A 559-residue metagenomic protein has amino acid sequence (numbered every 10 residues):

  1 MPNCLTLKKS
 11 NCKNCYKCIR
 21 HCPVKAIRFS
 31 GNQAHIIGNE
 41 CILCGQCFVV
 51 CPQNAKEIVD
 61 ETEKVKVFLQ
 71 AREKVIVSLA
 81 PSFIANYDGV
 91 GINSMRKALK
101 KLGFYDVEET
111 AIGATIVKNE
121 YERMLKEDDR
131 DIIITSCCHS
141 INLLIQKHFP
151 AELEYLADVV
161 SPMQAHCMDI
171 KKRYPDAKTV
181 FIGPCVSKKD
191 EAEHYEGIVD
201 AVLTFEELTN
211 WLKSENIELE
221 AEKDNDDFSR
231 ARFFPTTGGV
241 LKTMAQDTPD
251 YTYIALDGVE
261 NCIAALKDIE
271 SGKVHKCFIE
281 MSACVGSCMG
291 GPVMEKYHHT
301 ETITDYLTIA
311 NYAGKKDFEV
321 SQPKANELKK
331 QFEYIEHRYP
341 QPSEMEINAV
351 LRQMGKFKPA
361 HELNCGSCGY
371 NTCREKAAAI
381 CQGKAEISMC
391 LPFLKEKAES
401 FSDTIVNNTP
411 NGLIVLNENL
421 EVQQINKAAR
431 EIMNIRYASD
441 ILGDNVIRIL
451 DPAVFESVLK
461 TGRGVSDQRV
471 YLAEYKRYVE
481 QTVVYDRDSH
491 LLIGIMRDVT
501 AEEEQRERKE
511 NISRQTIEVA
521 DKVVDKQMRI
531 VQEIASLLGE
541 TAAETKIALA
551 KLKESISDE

Functional and structural regions predicted by a protein language model:
C4-L7, K13-I37, I42, Q46-T62 (+2 more regions): Iron-sulfur cluster-binding cysteine motifs and their immediate structural context in ferredoxin-like electron-transfer
V59-E336, P342-L351, N371-A378: Iron-sulfur-associated redox domains of electron-transfer enzymes in respiratory and anaerobic energy metabolism
I387, L391-N408, Q505-I512, V523: Short, charged amphipathic alpha-helical "coupling" segments at sensory-output junctions in signaling proteins
K397-E431: Sensory modules in modular signal-transduction proteins
R430-I449, N511: PAS and related sensory helical modules
D451-A501: PAS-family sensory/regulatory modules and their coupling/dimerization elements
Y485-I530: Sensory coupling linkers of modular signal transduction proteins
N511-E559: Signal-transducing coiled-coil/dimerization helices and immediately adjacent hinge/linker segments that couple sensory
